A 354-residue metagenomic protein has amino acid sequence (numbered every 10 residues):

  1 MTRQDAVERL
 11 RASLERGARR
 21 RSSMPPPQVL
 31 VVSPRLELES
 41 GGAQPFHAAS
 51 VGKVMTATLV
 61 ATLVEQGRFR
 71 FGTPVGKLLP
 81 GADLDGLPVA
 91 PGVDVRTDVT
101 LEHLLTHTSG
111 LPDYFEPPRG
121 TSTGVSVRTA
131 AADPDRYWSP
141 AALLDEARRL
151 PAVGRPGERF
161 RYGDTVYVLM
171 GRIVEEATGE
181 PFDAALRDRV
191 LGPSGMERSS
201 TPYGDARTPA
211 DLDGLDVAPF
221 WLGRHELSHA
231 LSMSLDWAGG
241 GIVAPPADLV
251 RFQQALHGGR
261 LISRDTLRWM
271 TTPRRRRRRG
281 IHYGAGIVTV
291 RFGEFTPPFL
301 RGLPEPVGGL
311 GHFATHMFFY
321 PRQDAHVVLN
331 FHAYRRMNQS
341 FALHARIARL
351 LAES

Functional and structural regions predicted by a protein language model:
T2-S13, F295-L300, E353-S354: Short, positively charged
Q4-A48, F71, P134-Y137, I287-T289 (+2 more regions): A short, well-structured edge-of-sheet supersecondary motif
M24, G86-P306: Short, surface-exposed loop or secondary-structure junction motifs that flank catalytic or metal-binding residues
H47-V75, M170-E175, L249, D324: Active-site SXXK
V64, V174, L256, P321 (+1 more regions): Short beta-strand segments enriched in hydrophobic/aromatic residues within well-folded beta-rich domains
R70-P88: Short, glycine/proline-biased beta-turn/loop segments that scaffold the active-site neighborhood
L235-I242, E305-F319, H326, F331-M337: Glycine-rich phosphate/pyrophosphate-binding beta-alpha loops
F292-G293, R336-S354: Short, gly/Ser/Thr-rich active-site loops of penicillin-recognizing serine hydrolases
